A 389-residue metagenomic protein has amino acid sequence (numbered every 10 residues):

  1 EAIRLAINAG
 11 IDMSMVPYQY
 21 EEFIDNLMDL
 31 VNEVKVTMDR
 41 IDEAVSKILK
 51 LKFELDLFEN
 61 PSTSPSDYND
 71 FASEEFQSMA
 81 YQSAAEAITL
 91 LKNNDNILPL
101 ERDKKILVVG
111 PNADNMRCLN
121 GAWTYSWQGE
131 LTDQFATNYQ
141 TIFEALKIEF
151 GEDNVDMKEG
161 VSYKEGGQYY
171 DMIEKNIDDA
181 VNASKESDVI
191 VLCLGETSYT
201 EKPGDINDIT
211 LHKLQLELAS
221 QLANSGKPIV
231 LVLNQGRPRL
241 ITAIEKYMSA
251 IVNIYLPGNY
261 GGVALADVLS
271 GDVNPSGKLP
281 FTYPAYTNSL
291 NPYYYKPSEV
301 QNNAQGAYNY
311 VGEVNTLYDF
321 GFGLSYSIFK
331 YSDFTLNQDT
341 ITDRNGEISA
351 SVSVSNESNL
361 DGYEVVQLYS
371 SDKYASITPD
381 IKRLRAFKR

Functional and structural regions predicted by a protein language model:
E1-L27, V268: Phosphate/diphosphate-binding loops
A2, F23, L27, Q215-A219 (+3 more regions): Extended, hydrophobic alpha-helical segments in both membrane/secreted and soluble proteins
D12, D188, S249: Receiver (REC) domain switch/active-site residues of two-component response regulators
M13-V16, L192, V230-L231, V252-N253: Short hydrophobic alpha-helical runs that function as membrane-insertion/retention elements
Q19, N26-F143, K147-D153, K158 (+3 more regions): Secreted, periplasmic, or luminal enzymes acting at the cell surface/secretory milieu
S73, D156-K246: Hydrophobic helix-and-loop "lid/oligomerization" segment in the mid-to-C-terminal part of catalytic domains
S376-R389: Intrinsically disordered, low-complexity Pro/Gly/Ser/Thr-rich segments with frequent PxxP/GP/PP motifs and embedded
